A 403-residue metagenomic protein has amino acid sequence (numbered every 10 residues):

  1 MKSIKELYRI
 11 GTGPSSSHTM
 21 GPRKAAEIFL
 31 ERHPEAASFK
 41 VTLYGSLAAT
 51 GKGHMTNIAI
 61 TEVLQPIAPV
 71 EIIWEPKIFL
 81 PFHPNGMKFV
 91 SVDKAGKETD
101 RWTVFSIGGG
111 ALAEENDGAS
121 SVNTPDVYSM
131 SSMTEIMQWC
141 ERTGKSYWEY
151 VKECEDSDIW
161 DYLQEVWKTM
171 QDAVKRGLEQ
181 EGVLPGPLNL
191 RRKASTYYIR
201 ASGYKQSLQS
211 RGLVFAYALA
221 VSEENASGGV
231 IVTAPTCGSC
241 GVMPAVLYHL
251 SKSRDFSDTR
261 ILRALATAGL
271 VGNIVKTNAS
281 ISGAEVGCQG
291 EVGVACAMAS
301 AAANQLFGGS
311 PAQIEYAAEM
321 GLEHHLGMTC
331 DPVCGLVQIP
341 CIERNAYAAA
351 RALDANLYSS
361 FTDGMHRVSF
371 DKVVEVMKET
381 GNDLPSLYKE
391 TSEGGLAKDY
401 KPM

Functional and structural regions predicted by a protein language model:
Y8, L43-A49, P76-I78, L265-I274 (+2 more regions): Acidic, glycine-rich active-site loops and adjacent beta-strand->loop/helix elements that engage anionic groups
Y8-A26, S227-V246, C288-C296: Conserved phosphate/anionic-ligand binding catalytic regions in large, soluble enzymes, centered on
I10-G11, S282-G287, P332-C341: Short beta-alpha connecting loops at secondary-structure transitions that line or flank enzyme active sites
T19-R32, P244-D255, S300-G308: Alpha-helical support elements that line or immediately flank enzyme active sites and cofactor-binding pockets
P66-Y204, G212-L213: C-terminal regulatory domains involved in ligand/effector binding and gene-expression control
Q171-G283, G287, G395-M403: Accessory "access/gating" subregions that flank catalytic or transport cores
A216, A220, G241-S251, A266-I274 (+3 more regions): Contiguous, well-ordered alpha-helical segments that form the cores/surfaces of helical PPI scaffolds
A303-M403: Functionally critical mobile loop/hinge segments
